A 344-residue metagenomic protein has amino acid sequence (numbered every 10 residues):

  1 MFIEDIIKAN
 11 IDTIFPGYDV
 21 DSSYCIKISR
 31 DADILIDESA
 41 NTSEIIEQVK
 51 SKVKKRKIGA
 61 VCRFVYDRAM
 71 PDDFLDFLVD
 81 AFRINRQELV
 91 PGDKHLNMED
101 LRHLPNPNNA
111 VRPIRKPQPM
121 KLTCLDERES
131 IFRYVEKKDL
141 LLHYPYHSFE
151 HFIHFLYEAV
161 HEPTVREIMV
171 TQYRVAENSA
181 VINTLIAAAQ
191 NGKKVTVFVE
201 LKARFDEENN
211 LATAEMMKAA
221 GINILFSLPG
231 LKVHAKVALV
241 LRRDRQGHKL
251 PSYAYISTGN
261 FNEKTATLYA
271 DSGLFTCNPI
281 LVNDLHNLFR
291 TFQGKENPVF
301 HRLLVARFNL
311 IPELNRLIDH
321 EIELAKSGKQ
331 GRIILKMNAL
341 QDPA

Functional and structural regions predicted by a protein language model:
M1-L335, D342: N-terminal localization/anchoring segments of enzymes in phospholipid and broader phosphate metabolism
